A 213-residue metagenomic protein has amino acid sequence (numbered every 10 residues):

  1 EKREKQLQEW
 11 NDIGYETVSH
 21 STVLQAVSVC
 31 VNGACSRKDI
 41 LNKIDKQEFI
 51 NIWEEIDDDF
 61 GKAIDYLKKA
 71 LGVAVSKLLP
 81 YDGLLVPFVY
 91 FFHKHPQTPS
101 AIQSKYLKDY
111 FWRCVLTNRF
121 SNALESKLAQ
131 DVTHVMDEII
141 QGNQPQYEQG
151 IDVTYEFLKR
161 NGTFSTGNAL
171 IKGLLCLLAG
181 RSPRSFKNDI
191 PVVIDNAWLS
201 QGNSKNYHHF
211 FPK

Functional and structural regions predicted by a protein language model:
E1-R3: Extended alpha-helical scaffolds
K5-N161: A cross-family structural signal marking well-folded subdomains
R119-H208, P212-K213: Intrinsically disordered, low-complexity N-proximal targeting/linker segments that flank membranes
